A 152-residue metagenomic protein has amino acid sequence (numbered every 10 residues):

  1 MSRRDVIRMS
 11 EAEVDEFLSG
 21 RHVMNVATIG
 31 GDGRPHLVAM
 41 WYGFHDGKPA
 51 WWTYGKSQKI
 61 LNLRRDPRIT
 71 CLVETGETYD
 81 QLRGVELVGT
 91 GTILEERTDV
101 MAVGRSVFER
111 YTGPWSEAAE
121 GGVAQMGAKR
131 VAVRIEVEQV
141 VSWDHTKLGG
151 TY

Functional and structural regions predicted by a protein language model:
M1-M9, Q81-Y152: Charged, gly/pro-rich active-site loop segments
S2-N25: Short, basic/aromatic recognition patches
L18, N62-L63, V107, I135: A generic structural signal for nonpolar/aromatic side chains embedded in well-ordered alpha-helices
G20-R21, D66, K129: Structured helix-beta-strand junction loops
H22-G55, L63, C71-E74, E86: Short beta-strand segments
V23, R68, V137: ATP/adenylate-binding site constellation spanning eukaryotic-like Ser/Thr protein kinases, ABC-transporter
E77-T78: AMP-binding (ANL) adenylation modules
